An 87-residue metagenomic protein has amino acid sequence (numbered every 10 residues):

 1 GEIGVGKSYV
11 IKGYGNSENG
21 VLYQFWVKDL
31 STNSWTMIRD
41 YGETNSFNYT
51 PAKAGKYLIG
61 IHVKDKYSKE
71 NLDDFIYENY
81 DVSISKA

Functional and structural regions predicted by a protein language model:
G1-K7: Short, solvent-exposed loop/linker segments at the N-terminal edge of repeated beta-sheet extracellular domains
K12-E18: Acidic, Ser/Thr
E18-Q24: Solvent-exposed loop segments of extracellular immunoglobulin-like
F25-D29: Conserved aromatic beta-strand anchor motif in extracellular beta-sandwich/beta-rich domains
M37-E43: Short beta-strand segments within Ig-like beta-sandwich modules, predominantly Fibronectin type-III
Y49-K53: Residue-level recognition of secondary-structure-to-loop junctions
K64-L72: Short, solvent-exposed loop/turn segments at the edges of extracellular beta-sandwich modules
